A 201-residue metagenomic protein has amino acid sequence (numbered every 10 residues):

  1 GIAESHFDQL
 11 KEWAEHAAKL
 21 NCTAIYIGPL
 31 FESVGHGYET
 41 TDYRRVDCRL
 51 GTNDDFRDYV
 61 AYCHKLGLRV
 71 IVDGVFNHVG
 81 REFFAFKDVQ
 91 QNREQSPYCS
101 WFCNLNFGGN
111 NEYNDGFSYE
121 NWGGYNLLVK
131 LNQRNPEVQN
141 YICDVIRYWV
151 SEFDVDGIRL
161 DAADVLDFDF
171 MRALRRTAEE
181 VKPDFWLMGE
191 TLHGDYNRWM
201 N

Functional and structural regions predicted by a protein language model:
G1-F7, E39-N53, G124-Q139, D156-V165: The substrate-binding groove and active-site-proximal loops of carbohydrate-active enzymes, especially glycoside
G1-V72, N77-V79, F84-D88: N-terminal structural segment of carbohydrate-active enzymes
A3-A17, R134-E152: Short, acidic/polar
A24, G67-I71, V155-R159, D184-M188: Structural preference for beta-strand elements that scaffold enzyme active sites
P29-F31, F153, T191: Short, small-residue-rich loop/turn micro-motifs
E39-D47, F76-F117, R176, N197 (+1 more regions): Aromatic- and acidic-residue-enriched segments that line the glycan-binding/catalytic groove of carbohydrate-active
V60, H64, H78, F83 (+4 more regions): Active-site-proximal helices and loops of the catalytic beta/alpha 8
F107-Q139, V150: Formylglycine-dependent
